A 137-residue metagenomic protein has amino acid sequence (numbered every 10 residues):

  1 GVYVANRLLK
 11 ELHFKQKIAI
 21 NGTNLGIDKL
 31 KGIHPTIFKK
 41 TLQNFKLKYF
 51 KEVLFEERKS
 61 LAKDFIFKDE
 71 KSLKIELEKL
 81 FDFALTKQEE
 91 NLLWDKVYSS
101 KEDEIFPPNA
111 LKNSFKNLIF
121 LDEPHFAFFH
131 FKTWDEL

Functional and structural regions predicted by a protein language model:
G1-A5: Gly/Ala-rich beta-loop-alpha elbow adjacent to hydrolase catalytic centers
L9-L12, E89-E90, N109-F115: Short loop/helix-cap segments at secondary-structure boundaries that form the rim of catalytic
K10-Q43, E76-A84, D135: Flexible "cap/lid" loop of the alpha/beta hydrolase fold
F14-I18, H34, D95, S114-E123: Active-site regions of enzymes building and remodeling cell-envelope glycoconjugates
G22-N24, E56, K101: Short, flexible active-site-adjacent loop segments at beta-strand->alpha-helix junctions, enriched in small/polar
N44-F81: Conserved alpha/beta-hydrolase catalytic His-Asp/Glu region
E90-N91, K96-S99, D103: Short beta-strand/loop motif that positions the catalytic acidic residue of the alpha/beta-hydrolase fold
I105-N109, L118-L137: Catalytic histidine-centered segment of alpha/beta-hydrolase-like enzymes
